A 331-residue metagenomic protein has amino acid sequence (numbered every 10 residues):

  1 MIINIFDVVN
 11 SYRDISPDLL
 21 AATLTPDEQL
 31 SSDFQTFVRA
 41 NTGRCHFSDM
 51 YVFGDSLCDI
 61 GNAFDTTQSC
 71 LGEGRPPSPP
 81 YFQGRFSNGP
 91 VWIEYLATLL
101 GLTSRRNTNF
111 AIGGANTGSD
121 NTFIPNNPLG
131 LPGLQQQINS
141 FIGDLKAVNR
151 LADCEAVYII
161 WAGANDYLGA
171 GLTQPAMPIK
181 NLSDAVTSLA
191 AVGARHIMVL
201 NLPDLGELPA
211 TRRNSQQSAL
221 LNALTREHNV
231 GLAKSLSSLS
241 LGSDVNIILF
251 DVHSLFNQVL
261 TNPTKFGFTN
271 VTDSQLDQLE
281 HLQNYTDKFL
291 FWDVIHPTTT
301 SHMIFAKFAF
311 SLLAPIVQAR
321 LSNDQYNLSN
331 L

Functional and structural regions predicted by a protein language model:
I2-L331: Conserved active-site regions of diverse hydrolases
